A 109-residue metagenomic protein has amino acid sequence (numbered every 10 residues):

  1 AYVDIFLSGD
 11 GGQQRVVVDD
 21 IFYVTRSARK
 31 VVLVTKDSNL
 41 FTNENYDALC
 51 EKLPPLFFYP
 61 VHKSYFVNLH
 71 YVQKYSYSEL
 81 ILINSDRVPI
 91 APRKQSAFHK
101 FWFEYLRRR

Functional and structural regions predicted by a protein language model:
A1-D4, P89, A97, F101-R109: Inter-domain helical "communication" segments and dimerization helices that couple sensory or membrane-embedded modules
A1-I83, R87-P89: Conserved binding/recognition cores within well-folded domains
